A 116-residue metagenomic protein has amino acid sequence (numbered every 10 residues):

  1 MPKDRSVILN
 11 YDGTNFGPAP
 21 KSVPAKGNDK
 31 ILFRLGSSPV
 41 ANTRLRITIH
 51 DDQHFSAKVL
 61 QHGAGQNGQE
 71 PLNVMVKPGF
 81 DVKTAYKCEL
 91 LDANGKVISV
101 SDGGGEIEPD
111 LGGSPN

Functional and structural regions predicted by a protein language model:
M1-K30: N-terminal edge beta-strand
V7-L9, I31, L45-I47, V74 (+1 more regions): Hydrophobic beta-strand residues in large extracellular and virion-surface proteins
N15, P39-V40, Q53, P78-F80 (+1 more regions): Residues that cap or initiate secondary-structure elements
P20-V23, A57-G63: Beta-strand-rich interaction surfaces with strong enrichment in secreted/lumenal proteins
N28, N42, D81-A85: Extracellular Ig-like/FN3 beta-sandwich strand-entry sites
K30-S37: Short edge beta-strand/loop segments characteristic of extracellular beta-sandwich folds
A41-S56: Change to "...patches in solvent-exposed regions of secreted, membrane-anchored, or virion-exposed structural
H62-N116: Extracellular/periplasmic metallocenter environments
